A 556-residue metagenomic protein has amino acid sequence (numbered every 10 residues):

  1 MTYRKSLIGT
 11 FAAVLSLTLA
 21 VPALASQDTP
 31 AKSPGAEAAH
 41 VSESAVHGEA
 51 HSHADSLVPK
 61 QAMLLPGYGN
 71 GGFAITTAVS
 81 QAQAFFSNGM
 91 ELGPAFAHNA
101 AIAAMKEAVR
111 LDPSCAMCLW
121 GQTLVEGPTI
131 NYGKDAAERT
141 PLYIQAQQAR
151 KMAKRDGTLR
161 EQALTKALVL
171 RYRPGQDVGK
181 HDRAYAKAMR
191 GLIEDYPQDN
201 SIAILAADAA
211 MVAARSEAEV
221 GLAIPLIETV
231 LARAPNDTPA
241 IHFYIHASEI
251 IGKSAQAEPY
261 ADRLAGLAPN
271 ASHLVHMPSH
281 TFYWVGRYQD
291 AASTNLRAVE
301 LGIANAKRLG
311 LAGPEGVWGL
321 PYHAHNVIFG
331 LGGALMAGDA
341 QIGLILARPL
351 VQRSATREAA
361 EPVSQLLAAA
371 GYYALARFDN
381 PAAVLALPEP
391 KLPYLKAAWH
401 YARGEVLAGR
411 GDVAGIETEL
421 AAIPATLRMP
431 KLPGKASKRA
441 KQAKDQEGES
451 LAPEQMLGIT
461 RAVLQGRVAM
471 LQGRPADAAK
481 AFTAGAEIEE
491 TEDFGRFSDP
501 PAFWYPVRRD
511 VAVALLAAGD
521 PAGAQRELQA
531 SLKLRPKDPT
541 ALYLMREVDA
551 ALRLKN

Functional and structural regions predicted by a protein language model:
M1-K5: N-terminal secretory signal peptides that target proteins for export/translocation
G9-P22: Bacterial N-terminal signal peptides
D28-I241, S254, G266-A268, V285-A292 (+5 more regions): N-terminal alpha-helical interaction modules that lie
F86, W120-G121, I204-L205, H242-F243 (+10 more regions): Alpha-solenoid helical repeat scaffolds
A298, L420-T426, D477-T491, G495 (+2 more regions): Active/binding-pocket-proximal capping segment
G319-A324, Q365-A369, L395-W399, S450-L464 (+2 more regions): Amphipathic alpha-helical protein-interaction segments enriched in hydrophobic
A408-G411, E454-A486, Y505-P521, Y543: C-terminal substrate/ligand-recognition segments
P506-K555: C-terminal structured "cap/appendage" subdomains that terminate the fold
